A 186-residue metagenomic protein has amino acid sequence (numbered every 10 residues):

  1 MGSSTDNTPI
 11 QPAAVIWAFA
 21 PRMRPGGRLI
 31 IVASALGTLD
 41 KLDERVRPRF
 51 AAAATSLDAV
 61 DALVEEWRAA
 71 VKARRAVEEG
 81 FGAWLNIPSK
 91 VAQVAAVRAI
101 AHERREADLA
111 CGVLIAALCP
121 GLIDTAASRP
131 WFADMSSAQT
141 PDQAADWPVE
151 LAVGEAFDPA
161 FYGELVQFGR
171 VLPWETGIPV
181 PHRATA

Functional and structural regions predicted by a protein language model:
M1-G2, L42: Substrate-binding pocket helix/loop in short-chain dehydrogenase/reductase
S3-Q11, P88: Glycine-rich NAD(P)-binding loop of the Rossmann-fold in SDR/ketoreductase-type enzymes
P9-W17, V94: Conserved active-site region of classical short-chain dehydrogenase/reductase
Q11-A14, A117-L118, T125, F132-A186: C-terminal helical subdomain
R22: Conserved helix-to-beta-strand junction in the class I
P25-A110, C119-L122, A133: Catalytic loop of short-chain dehydrogenase/reductase
